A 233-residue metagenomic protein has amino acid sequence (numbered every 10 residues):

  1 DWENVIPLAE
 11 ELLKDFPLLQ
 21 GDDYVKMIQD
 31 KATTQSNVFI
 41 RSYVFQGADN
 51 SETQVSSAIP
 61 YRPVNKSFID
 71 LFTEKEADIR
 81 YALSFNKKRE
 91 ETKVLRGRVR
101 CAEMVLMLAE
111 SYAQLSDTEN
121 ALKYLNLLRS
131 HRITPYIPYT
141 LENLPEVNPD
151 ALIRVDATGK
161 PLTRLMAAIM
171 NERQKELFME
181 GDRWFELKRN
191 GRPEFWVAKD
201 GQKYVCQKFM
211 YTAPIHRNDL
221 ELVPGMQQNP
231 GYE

Functional and structural regions predicted by a protein language model:
D1-D49, K66-E233: Acidic/polar-rich alpha-helix caps and helix-coil junctions
N50-V64: Active-site-adjacent substrate-recognition loops and nearby beta-strands within hydrolase catalytic domains
